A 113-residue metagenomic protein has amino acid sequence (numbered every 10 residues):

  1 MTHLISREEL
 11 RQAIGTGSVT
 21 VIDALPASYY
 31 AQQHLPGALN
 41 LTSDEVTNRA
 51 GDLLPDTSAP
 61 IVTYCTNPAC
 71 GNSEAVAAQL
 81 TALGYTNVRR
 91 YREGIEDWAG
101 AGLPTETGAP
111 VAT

Functional and structural regions predicted by a protein language model:
M1-T20, A24-T63, N67-T113: Rhodanese-like catalytic fold shared by cysteine-dependent sulfurtransferases and DSP/PTP-type phosphatases
